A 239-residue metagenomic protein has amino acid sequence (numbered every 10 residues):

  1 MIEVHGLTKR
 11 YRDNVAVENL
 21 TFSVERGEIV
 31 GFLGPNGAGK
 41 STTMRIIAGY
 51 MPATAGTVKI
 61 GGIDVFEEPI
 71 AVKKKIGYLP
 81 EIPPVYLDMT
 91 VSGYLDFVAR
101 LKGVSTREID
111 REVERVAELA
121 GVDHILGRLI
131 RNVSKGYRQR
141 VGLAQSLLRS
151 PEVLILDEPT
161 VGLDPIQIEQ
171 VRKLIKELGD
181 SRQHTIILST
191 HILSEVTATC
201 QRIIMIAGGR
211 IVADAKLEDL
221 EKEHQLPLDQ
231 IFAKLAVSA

Functional and structural regions predicted by a protein language model:
G56-E67, A71-V72, I76: Conserved ABC transporter NBD signature motif
D96, R100, R107-I125: Conserved ABC ATPase "signature" region
S150: Conserved catalytic motifs of ABC-family nucleotide-binding domains
L154-E158: Catalytic Walker B motif of ABC-type/P-loop ATPase nucleotide-binding domains
I168-R182: Helical segment within the ABC ATPase nucleotide-binding domain
D214-A215: ABC ATPase "signature
